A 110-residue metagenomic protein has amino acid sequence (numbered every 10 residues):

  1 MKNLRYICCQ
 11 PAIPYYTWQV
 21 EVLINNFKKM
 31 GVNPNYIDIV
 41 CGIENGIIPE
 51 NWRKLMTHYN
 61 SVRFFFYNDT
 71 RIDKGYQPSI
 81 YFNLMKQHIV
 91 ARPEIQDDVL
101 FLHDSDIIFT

Functional and structural regions predicted by a protein language model:
M1-Q77, I89-Q96: N-terminal anchoring/stem segment of glycosyltransferases
S79-T110: GT-A fold catalytic core of metal-dependent nucleotide-sugar glycosyltransferases, centered on the diacidic
